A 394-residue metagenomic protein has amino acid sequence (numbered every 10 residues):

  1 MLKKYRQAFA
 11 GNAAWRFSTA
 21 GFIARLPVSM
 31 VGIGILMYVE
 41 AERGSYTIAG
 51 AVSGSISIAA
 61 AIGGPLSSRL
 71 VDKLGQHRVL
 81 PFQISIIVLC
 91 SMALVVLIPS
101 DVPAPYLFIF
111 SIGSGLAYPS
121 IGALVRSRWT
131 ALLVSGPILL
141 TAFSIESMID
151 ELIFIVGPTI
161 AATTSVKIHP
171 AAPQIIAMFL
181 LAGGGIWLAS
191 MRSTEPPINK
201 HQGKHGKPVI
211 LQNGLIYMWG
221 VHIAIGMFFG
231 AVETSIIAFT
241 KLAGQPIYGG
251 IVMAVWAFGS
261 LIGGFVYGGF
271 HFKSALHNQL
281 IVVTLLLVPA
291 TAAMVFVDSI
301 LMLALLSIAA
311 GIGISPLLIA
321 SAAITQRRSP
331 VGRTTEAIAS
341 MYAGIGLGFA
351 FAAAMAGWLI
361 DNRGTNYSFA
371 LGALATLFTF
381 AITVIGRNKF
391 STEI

Functional and structural regions predicted by a protein language model:
L2-A61, V209-V252: Helix-loop boundary and gating motifs at the non-cytosolic
G63-Q76, S165, I262-L276, I360: Helix-to-loop junctions at the C-terminal end of transmembrane segments in multipass secondary transporters
S85-D101, L286-D298: C-terminal ends and interior cores of transmembrane alpha-helices in multi-pass membrane transporters/permeases
P103, V166-F179, W358-T376: A membrane-interface helix-boundary motif in multi-pass transporters
F110-D150: Cytoplasmic helix-loop-helix junction between adjacent transmembrane helices in 12-TM secondary transporters
P119-L133, I236, P316-S329: Intracellular juxtamembrane helix-capping segments at the cytosolic ends of symmetry-related transmembrane helices
H277-S321: C-terminal transmembrane helical hairpin of 12-TM major facilitator-type secondary transporters
G332-R363: A late C-terminal transmembrane helix in Major Facilitator Superfamily
